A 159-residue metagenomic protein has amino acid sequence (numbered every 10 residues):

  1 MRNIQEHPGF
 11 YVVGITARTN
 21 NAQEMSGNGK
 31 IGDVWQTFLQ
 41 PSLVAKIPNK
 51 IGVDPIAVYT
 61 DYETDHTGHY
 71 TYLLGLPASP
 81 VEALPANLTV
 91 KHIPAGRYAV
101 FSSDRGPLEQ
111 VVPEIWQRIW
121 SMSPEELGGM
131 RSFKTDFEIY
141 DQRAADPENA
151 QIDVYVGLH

Functional and structural regions predicted by a protein language model:
M1-H159: A solvent-exposed interaction/effector surface
